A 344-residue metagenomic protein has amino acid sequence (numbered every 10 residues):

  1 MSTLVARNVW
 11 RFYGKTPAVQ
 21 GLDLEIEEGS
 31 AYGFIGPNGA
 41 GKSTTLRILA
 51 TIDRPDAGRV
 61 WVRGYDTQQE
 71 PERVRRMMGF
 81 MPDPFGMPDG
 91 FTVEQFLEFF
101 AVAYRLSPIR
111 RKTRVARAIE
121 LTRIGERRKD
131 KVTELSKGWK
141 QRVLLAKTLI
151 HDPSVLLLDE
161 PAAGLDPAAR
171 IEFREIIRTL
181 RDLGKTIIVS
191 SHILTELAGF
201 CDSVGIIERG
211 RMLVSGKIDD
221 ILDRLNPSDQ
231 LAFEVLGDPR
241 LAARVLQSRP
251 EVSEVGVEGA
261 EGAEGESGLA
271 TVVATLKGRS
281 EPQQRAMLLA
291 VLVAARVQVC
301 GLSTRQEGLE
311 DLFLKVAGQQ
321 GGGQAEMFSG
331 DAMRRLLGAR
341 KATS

Functional and structural regions predicted by a protein language model:
S2-A6, R11-R209, L213-V214: ABC transporter nucleotide-binding domains
Y65-Q68, K129, M212, L236 (+2 more regions): Short, surface-exposed acidic/glycine-rich loop or hinge patches that mediate macromolecular interfaces
R75, I119, L222, L289 (+1 more regions): Conserved protein kinase catalytic domain
V102-R105, D202, N226, Q230 (+2 more regions): Non-catalytic alpha-helical coupling and interface elements of nucleotide-dependent molecular machines and regulators
R174-K277: ABC transporter nucleotide-binding domain
R279-S344: C-terminal coupling/interaction segments
